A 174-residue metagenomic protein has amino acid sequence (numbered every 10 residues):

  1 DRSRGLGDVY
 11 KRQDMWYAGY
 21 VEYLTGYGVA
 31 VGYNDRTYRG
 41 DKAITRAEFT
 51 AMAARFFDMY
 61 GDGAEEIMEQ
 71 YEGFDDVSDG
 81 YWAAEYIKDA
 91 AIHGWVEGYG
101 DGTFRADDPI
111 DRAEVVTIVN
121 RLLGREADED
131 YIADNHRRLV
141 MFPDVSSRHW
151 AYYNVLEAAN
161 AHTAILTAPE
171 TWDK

Functional and structural regions predicted by a protein language model:
D1-Y10: Single conserved hydrophobic/aromatic residue that forms the stacking wall/gate of nucleotide- or nucleobase-binding
R4, W16-Y27, R36-G61, W82-H93 (+2 more regions): Short, solvent-exposed alpha-helical surface patches in non-cytosolic proteins
V29, D76-V77, W95, D144: Active-site helix/loop module of the DD-peptidase/beta-lactamase fold, centered on the serine-lysine SxxK catalytic
Y33-T37, G73, Y99-T103: Active-site-adjacent structural elements in folded domains
M59-Y71, R125-H136: Short, well-structured active-site flanking segments
Q70-D75, R137-D144: Surface-exposed aromatic
